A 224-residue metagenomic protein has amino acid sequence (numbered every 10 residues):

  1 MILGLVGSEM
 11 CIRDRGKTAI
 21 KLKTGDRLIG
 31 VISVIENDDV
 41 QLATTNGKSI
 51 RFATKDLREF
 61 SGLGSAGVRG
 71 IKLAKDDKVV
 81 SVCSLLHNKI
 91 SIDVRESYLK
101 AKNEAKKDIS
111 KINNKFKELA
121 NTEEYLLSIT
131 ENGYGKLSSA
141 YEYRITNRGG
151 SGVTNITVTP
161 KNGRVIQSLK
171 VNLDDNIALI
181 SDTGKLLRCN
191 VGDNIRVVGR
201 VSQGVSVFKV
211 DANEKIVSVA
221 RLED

Functional and structural regions predicted by a protein language model:
M1-G7, I12: Single conserved hydrophobic/aromatic residue that forms the stacking wall/gate of nucleotide- or nucleobase-binding
S8-E9, V31-V34, D39-L63, R69-I71 (+8 more regions): A structural feature that tracks compact, well-ordered secondary-structure segments with a strong bias toward
R13-E36, S151-T159: Beta-propeller and closely related beta-pinwheel folds
L22, L99-N103, V219: Hydrophobic core positions in small helical hairpin nucleic-acid-binding modules
T24-L28, E36, V79, I109-N113 (+1 more regions): Active-site-adjacent structural elements in folded domains
D76-I109: Internal, charge-rich low-complexity segments
D108-L127: Intrinsically disordered, low-complexity acidic Ser/Thr-rich regulatory segments
G149-N172: Generic long, charged, amphipathic alpha-helical segments
